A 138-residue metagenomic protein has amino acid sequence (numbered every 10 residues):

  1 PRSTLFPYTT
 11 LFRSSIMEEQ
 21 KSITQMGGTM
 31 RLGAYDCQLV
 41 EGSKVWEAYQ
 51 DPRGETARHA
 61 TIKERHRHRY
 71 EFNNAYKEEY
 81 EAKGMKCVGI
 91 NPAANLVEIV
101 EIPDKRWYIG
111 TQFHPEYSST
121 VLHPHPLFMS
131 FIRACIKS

Functional and structural regions predicted by a protein language model:
P1-T10: Single conserved hydrophobic/aromatic residue that forms the stacking wall/gate of nucleotide- or nucleobase-binding
S3-T4, D36-C37, E64: A residue-level structural signature of the nucleotidyltransferase/glycosyltransferase Rossmann-like core
F12-R53, R58: Alpha/beta-hydrolase-fold enzymes
D51-P52, I62-E98, I102-S138: Acyltransferase
